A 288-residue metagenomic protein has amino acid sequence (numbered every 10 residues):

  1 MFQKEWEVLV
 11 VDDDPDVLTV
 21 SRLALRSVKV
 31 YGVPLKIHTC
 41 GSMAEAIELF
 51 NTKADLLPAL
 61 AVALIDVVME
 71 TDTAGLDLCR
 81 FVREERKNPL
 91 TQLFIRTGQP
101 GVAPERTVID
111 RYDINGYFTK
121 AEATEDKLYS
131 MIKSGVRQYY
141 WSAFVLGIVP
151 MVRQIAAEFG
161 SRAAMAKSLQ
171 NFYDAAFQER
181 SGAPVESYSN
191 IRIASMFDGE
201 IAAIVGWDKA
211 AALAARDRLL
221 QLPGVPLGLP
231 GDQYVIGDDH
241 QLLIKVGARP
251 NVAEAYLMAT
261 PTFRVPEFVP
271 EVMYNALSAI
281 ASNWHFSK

Functional and structural regions predicted by a protein language model:
M1-L9, D16-K36, D55-L56, P150 (+1 more regions): Non-catalytic signal-transmission and effector/linker regions of two-component phosphorelay proteins
F2-K4, R22, K36-V62, E70: Acidic, metal-coordinating helix/loop segments flanking the phosphotransfer/catalytic sites of two-component signaling
K29-P34, E158-I204: Helix-loop-beta substructure at the N-terminus of cytosolic sensory domains that couple signal/ligand detection
E48-T52, A74-Q92, T107: Short amphipathic alpha-helix used as the core "switch/output" element in two-component signaling
F94-T97, K120: Hydrophobic/aromatic residues positioned on beta-strands within the core alpha/beta folds
T119, E125, V252-A253, M258-Y274 (+1 more regions): Regulatory loop-to-helix N-cap segments in sensory/regulatory domains that couple ligand/signal detection
K127-Y140: Receiver (REC) domain switch/output surface
P184-M258: GAF sensory domains
